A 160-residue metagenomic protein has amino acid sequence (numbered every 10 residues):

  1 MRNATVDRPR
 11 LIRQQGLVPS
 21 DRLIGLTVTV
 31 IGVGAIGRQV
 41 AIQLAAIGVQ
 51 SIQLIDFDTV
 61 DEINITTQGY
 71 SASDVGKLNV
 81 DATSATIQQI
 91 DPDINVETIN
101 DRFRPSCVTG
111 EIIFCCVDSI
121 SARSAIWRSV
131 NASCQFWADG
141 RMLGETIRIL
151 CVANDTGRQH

Functional and structural regions predicted by a protein language model:
M1-V28: N-terminal charged helix/coil linker that caps or initiates catalytic domains
P19, I24-V49, Q53-T59: Glycine-rich adenosine-cofactor-binding loop
R22-G25, A46, S106-E111, N131-A132: Flexible, charged surface loops at secondary-structure boundaries
S51-D91: Glycine-rich phosphate-binding loop and adjoining beta1-alpha1-beta2 segment of Rossmann-like nucleotide-binding folds
Q53-I55, E97-I99, F114, F136-A138: Hydrophobic/aromatic beta-strand patches that form the interior of the parallel beta-sheet core in alpha/beta enzyme
I65, F103, M142: Hydrophobic pocket-lining residues within nucleotide cofactor-binding pockets
I99-P105: Conserved SAM/SAH-binding loop
T109-H160: E1/E1-like adenylate-forming module used to activate ubiquitin-like modifiers and sulfur-carrier proteins
